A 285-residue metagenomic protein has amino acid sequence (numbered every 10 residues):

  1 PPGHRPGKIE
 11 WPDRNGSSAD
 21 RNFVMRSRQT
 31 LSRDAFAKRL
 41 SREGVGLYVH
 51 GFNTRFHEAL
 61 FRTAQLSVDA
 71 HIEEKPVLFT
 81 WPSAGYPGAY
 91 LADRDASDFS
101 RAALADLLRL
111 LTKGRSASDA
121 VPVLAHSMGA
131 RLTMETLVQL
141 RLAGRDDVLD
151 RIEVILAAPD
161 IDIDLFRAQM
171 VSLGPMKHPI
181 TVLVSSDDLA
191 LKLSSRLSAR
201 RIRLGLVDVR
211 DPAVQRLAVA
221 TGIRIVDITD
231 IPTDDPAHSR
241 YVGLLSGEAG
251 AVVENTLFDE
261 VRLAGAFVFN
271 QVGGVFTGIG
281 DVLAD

Functional and structural regions predicted by a protein language model:
P1-A35, R39, L60, A64 (+4 more regions): Lipolytic serine-hydrolase domain surface
G44: Alpha/beta-hydrolase fold active-site loops
L47-G51, H126, A158: The conserved beta1-alpha1 loop
T54-A59: Short substrate-entry loop that stabilizes the transition state in hydrolases
L104, A125-G129, T133: Gly/Ala-rich beta-loop-alpha elbow adjacent to hydrolase catalytic centers
